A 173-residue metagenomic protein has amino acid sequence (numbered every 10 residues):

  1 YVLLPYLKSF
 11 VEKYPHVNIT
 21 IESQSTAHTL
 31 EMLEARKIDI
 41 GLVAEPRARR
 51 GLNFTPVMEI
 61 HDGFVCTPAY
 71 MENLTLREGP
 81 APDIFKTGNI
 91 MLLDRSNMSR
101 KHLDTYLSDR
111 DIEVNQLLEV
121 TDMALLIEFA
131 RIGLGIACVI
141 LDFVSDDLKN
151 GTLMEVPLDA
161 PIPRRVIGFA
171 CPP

Functional and structural regions predicted by a protein language model:
Y1-R50, V120: Central regulatory/effector-binding core of bacterial HTH transcription factors
L7-K13, P82, R100-E113: Ligand-binding cleft/hinge of the Venus flytrap
K8, L30-E31, T55, P82-D83 (+1 more regions): Alpha-helical segments flanking ligand/cofactor-binding loops in enzyme cores
S25-T29, E34, A44, D104-V156: Hydrophobic hinge/microswitch elements
R49-I60, L76, D147-P157: Ligand-binding "clamshell"
L52-F54, E59-F64, P68-Y70, G88-I90 (+1 more regions): Small-molecule pocket liners
E72-L74, E78, G88-R110: Secondary-structure junction motif
V156-P173: A late-sequence structural motif
